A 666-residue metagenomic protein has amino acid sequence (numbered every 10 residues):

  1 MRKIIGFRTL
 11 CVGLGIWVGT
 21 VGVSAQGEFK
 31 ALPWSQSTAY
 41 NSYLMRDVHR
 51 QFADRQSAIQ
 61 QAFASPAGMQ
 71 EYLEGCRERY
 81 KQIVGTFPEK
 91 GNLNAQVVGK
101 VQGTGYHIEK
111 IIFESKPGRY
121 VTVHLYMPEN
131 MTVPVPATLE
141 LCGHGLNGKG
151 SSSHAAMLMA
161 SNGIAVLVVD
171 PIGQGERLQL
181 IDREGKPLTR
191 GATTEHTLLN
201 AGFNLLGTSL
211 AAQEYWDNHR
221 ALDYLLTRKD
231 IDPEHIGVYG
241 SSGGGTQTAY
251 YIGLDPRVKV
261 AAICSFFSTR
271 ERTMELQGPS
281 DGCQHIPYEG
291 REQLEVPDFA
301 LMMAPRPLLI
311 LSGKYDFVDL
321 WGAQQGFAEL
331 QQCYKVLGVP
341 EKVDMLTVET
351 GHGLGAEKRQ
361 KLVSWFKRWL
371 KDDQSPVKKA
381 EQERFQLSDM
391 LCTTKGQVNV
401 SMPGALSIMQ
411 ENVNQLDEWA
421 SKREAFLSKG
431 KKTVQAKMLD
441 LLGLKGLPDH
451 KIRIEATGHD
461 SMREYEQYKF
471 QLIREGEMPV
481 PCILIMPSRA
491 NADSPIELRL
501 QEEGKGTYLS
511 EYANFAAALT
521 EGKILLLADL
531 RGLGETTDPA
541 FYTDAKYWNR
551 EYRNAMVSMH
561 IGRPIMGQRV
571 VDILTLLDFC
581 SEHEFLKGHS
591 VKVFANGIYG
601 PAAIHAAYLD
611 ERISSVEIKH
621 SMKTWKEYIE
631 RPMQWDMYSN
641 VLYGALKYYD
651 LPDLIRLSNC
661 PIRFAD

Functional and structural regions predicted by a protein language model:
M1-C11: Bacterial N-terminal signal peptides that target proteins for export
T9-T20: Bacterial N-terminal signal peptides
S24-Y120, A304, L308-P481, I485-E497 (+5 more regions): Alpha/beta-hydrolase-fold serine-hydrolase catalytic core, especially in secreted/extracellular enzymes
Y126, L141, V169, Y239-S241 (+11 more regions): Generic beta-strand/beta-sheet core signal
T132-T227, S268-P279, H285, N491-H583 (+1 more regions): Cap/lid segment of the alpha/beta-hydrolase catalytic domain
L146-H154, T189-R190, L205-Q213, V238-A249 (+6 more regions): Alpha-helix capping and helix-loop boundary segments enriched in small/acidic/polar residues
R220-E292, L576-Y648, P652-R656: Primarily recognizes the serine-hydrolase "nucleophile elbow" in alpha/beta-hydrolase and SGNH/GDSL folds
H235, Y239-S242, T248-I252, R257 (+5 more regions): Catalytic-domain carbohydrate-binding cleft regions of carbohydrate-active enzymes
